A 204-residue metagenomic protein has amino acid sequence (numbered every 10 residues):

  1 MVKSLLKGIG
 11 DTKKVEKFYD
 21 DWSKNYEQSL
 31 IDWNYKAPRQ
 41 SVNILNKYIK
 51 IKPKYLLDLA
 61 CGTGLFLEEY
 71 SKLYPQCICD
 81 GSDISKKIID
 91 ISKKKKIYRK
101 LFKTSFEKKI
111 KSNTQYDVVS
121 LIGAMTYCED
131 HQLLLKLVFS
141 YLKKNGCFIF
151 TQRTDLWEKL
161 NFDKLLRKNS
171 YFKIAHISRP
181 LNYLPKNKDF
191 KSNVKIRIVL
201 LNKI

Functional and structural regions predicted by a protein language model:
M1-K24: N-terminal, positively charged/glycine-rich alpha-helical extensions of SAM-dependent methyltransferases
Y35-K52: Conserved alpha-helix/loop element of class I SAM-dependent methyltransferases that forms part of the SAM/SAH-binding
L57-K109: Class I SAM-dependent methyltransferase SAM/SAH-binding core
K109-V119: A short acidic, Gly/Pro-enriched loop at the edge of an enzyme's catalytic core that lines a small-molecule cofactor
V118-H131: A short SAM/SAH-binding and catalytic strip from SAM-dependent methyltransferases
Q132-K144: A short glycine-rich, Lys/Arg-flanked "PGG" loop and its adjoining helix->strand segment in the class I
N145-R153: Conserved beta-strand signature within the Rossmann-like core of class I S-adenosyl-L-methionine
K173-I204: Class I S-adenosyl-L-methionine
